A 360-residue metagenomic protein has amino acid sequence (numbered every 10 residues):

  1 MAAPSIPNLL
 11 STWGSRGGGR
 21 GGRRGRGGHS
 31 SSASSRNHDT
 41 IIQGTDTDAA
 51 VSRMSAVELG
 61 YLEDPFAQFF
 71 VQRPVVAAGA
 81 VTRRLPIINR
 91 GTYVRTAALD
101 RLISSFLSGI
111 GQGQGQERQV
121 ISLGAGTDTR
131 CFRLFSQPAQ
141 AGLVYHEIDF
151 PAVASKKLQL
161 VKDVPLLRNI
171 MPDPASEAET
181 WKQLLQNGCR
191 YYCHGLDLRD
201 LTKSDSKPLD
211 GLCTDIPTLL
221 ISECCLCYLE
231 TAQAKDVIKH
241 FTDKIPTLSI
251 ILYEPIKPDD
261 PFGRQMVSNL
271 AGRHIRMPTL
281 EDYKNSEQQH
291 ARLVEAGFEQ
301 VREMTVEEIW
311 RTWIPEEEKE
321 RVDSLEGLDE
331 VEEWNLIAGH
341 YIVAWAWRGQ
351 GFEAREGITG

Functional and structural regions predicted by a protein language model:
M1-H194, T202, P208-T214, G339-H340 (+1 more regions): Rossmann-like AdoMet
R95, K157, Q233-V237, E254-P255 (+2 more regions): Alpha-helical interaction elements in eukaryotic regulators
G124, L220-C227: Short catalytic micro-motifs in class I SAM-dependent methyltransferases
E177-C213, K284-R302, D323-S324, V331: Fold-level signal for large, globular catalytic cores of enzyme and receptor domains
D197-D200, I256-R264: Short, conserved secondary-structure transition motifs
R199-P208, Y228-P246: A short, conserved alpha-helix within the catalytic core of class I
T218-S222, I238-D260: Conserved beta-strand signature within the Rossmann-like core of class I S-adenosyl-L-methionine
P261-G360: Rossmann-like AdoMet/SAM-dependent catalytic core
